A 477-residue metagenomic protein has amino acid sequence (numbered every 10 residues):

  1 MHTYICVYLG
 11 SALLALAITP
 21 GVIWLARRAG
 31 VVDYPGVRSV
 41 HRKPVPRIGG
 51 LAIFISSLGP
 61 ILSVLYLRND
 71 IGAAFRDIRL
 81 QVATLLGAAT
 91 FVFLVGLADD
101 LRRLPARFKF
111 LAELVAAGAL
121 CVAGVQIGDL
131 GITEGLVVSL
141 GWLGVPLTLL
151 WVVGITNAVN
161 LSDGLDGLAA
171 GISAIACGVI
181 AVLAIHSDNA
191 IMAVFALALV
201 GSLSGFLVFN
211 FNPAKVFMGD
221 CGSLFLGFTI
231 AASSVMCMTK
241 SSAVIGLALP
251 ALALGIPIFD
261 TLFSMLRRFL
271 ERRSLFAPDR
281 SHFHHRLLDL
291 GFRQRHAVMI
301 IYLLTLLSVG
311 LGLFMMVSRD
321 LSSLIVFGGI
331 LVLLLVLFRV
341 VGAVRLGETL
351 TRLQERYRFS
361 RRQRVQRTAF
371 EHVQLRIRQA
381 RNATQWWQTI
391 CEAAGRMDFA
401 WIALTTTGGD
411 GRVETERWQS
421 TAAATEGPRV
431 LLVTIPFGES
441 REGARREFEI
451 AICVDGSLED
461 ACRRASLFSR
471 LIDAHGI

Functional and structural regions predicted by a protein language model:
M1-T261: "…together with the soluble PPM/PP2C metallo-phosphatase catalytic core" -> "…together with the soluble PPM/PP2C
R28, L252-R286, L290, Q294: Membrane-proximal soluble regions of multi-pass membrane proteins
N69-A89, F314-L335, R396-G409: Hydrophobic alpha-helical transmembrane segments and immediately flanking/interface helices in integral membrane
A198, S202, G227-F228, L290-L313 (+1 more regions): Hydrophobic membrane-spanning alpha-helices of multi-pass integral membrane proteins
A232-A243, H296-S323: Transmembrane helix-loop junctions at the membrane interface of multipass transporters and ion channels
L262-M265, E271-F276, I300, L313-R378: Membrane-interfacial segments at transmembrane helix termini in multi-pass membrane proteins
V365, L375-T389, G395: Signal-transducing coiled-coil linker helices
Q385, T389-I477: GAF sensory domains
